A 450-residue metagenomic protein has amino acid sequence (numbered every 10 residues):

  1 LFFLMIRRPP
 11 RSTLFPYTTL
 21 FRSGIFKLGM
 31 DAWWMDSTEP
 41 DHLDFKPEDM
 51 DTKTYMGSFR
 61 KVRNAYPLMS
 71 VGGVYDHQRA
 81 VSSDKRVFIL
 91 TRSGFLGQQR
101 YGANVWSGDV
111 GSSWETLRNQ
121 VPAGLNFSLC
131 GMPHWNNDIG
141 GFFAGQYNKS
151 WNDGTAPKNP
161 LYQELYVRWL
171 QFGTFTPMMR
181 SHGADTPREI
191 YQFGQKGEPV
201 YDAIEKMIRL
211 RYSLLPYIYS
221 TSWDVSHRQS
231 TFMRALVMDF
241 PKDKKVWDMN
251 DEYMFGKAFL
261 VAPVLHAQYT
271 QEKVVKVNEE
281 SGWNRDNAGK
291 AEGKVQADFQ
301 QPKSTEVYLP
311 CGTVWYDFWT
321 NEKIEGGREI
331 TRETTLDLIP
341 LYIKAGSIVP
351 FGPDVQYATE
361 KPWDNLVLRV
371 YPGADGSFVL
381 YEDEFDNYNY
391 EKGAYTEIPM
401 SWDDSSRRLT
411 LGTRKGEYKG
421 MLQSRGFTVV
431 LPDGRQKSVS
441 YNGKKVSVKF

Functional and structural regions predicted by a protein language model:
L1, T18-L338, I343-K344: Catalytic-domain carbohydrate-binding cleft regions of carbohydrate-active enzymes
F2, Y17, E384-N387: Non-catalytic effector/regulatory segments
M5-L20: Short, small-residue-biased leader/transition segments that mark boundaries at the very start of proteins
P9-T13, G94, S213, L409-T410: Small/flexible residues
Q300-P302, G327, Y441-F450: Solvent-exposed, conformationally flexible loop/turn segments
L336-K445: Accessory, solvent-exposed terminal regions and/or long lumenal/extracellular loops of proteins
